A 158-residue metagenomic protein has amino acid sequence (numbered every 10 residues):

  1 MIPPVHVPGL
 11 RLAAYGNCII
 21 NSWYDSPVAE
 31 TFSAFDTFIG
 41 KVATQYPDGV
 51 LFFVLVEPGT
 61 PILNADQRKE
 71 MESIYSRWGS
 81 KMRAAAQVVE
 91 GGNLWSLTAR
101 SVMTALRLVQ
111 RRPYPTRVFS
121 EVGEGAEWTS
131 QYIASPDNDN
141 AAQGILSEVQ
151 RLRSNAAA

Functional and structural regions predicted by a protein language model:
M1-A158: Amphipathic, Lys/Arg-enriched alpha-helical "gate/interface" segment within cytosolic domains that mediates
